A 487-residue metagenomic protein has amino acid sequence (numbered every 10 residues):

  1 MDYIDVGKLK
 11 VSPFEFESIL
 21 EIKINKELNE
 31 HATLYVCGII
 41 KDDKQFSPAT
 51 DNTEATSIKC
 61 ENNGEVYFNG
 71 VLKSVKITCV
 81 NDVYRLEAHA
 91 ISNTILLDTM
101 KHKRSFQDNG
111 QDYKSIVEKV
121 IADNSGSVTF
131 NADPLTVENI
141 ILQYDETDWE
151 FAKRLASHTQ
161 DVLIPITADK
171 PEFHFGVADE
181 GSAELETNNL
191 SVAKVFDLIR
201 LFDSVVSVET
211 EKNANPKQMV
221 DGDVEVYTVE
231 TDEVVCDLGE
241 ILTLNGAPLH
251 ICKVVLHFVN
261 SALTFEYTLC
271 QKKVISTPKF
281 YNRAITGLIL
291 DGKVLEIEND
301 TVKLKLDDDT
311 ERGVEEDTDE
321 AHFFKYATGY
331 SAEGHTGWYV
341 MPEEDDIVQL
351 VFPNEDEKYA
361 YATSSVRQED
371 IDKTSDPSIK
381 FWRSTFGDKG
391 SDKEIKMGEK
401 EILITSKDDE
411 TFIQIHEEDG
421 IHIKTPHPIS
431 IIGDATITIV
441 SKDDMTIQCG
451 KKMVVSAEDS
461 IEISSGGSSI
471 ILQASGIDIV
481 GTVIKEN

Functional and structural regions predicted by a protein language model:
M1-D51, I91-I95, D179-V234, L238 (+3 more regions): Juxtamembrane "anchor/assembly" segments of surface/extracellular structural proteins
V6-K10, E184-L185, I241, E266-L269 (+2 more regions): Intrinsic-disorder/coil detector with helix-boundary
V36-C37, A90, K103-V128, Y144-P165 (+1 more regions): Amphipathic, non-transmembrane alpha-helical segments in extracytoplasmic/periplasmic proteins
K44-N131, I140-I141: Surface-exposed cap/loop segments at beta↔alpha junctions
G64-V71, A247-V255, E355-S365, K393-I395: Short, Lys/Arg- and Gly-enriched loop/turn segments at beta-strand edges
R85, S92-T94, A132-D197, Y359-S365: Short beta-strand-centered interaction patches in the first periplasmic/extracellular domains of large envelope
A88-A90, L238-E240, L244-E298, M341 (+2 more regions): Acidic, low-complexity/disordered segments
I289-S464, S469: Structural signature for extended repeat/solenoid scaffolds and their inter-repeat hinge/linker regions, spanning
